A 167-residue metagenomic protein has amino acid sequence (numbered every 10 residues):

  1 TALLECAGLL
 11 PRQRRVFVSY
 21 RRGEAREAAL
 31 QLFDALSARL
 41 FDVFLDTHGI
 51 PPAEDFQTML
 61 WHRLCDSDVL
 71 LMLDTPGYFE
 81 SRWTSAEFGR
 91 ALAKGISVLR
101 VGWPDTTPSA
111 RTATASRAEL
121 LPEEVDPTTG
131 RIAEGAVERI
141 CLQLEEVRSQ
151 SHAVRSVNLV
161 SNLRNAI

Functional and structural regions predicted by a protein language model:
T1-A35, P104-I167: C-terminal interaction surface of TIR/SEFIR-family domains
V18-R22, L45-T47, D74-T75: Short glycine-centered, acidic/aromatic-flanked micro-motifs in structured strand/loop junctions that mark active-site
F33-W61, G77-R82, P122-P127: Conserved BB-loop
G49, P76-G77, I96, G102-P108: Short beta-alpha junction loops
S67: An anion/phosphate-binding loop that grips the pyrophosphate of nucleotide cofactors and donors
L70-L71: Hydrophobic acceptor-binding patch used for acceptor engagement in glycosyltransferases
P76-I96: Conserved TIR/SEFIR loop-to-helix hotspot centered on a Trp-containing motif with a nearby acidic residue
